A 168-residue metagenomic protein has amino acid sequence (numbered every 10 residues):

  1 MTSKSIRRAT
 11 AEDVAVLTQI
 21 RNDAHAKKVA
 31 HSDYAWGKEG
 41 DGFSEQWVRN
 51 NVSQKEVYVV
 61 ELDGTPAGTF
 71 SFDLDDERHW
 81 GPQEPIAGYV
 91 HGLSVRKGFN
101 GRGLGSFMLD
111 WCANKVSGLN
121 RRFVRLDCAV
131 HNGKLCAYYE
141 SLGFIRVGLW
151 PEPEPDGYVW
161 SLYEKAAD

Functional and structural regions predicted by a protein language model:
S5-Q19: A short beta-loop-alpha structural element at the N-terminal edge of CoA-dependent acyl/N-acetyltransferase catalytic
N22-W47: Conserved GNAT-fold acetyl-CoA-binding loop/helix
Q46-V59, Y89: A short helix-loop-beta-strand connector motif used in the catalytic cores of GNAT acetyltransferases and, in some
V59, T65-L74, Y89, S94: Conserved beta-strand in the GNAT
G81-K97: Conserved acetyl-CoA binding element of GNAT-fold acetyltransferases
V95, G101-N114, A137-S141: Conserved acetyl-CoA-binding loop-helix of GNAT-fold acetyltransferases
V116-D127: Conserved GNAT acetyl-CoA-binding A-motif
A129-G133, S141-L142, G148-D168: C-terminal "cap" of GNAT-fold acetyltransferases
